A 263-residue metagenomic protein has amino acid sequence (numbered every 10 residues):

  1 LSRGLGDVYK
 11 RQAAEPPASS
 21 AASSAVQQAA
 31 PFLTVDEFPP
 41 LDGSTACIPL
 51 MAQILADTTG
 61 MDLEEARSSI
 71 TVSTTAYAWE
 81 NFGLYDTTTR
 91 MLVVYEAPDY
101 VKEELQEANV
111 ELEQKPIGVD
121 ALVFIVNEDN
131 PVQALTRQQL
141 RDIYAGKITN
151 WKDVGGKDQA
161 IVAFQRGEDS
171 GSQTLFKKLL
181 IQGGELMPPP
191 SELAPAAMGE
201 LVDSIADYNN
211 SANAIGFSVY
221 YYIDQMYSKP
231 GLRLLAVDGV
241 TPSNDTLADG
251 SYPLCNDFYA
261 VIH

Functional and structural regions predicted by a protein language model:
R3-Y9: Short, small-residue-biased leader/transition segments that mark boundaries at the very start of proteins
R11, P17-H263: Exported/periplasmic ABC-transporter solute-binding proteins
